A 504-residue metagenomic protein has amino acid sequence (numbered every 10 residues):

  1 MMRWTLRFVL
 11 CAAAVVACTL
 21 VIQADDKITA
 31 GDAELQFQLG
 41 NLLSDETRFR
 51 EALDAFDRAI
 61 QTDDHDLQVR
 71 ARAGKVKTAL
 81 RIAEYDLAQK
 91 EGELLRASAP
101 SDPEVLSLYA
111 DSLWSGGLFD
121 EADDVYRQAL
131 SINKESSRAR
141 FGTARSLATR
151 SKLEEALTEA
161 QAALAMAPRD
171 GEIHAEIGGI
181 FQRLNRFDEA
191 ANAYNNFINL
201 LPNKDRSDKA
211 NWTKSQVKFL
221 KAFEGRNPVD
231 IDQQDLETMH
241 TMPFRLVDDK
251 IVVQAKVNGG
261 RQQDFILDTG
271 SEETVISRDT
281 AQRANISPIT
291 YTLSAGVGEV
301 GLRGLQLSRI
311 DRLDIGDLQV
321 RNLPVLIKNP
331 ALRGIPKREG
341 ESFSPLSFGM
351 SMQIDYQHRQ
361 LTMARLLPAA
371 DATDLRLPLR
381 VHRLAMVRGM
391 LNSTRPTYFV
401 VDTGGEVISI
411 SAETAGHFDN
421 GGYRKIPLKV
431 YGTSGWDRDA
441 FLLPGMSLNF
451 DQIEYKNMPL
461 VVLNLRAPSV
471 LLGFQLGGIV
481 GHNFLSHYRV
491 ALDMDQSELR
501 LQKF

Functional and structural regions predicted by a protein language model:
M1-R7: Positively charged n-region of N-terminal signal peptides that target proteins for export
F8-T19: Bacterial N-terminal signal peptides
A24-Q38, L42-D54, R58-I60, V69-F504: Pepsin/retropepsin-fold aspartyl endopeptidases
